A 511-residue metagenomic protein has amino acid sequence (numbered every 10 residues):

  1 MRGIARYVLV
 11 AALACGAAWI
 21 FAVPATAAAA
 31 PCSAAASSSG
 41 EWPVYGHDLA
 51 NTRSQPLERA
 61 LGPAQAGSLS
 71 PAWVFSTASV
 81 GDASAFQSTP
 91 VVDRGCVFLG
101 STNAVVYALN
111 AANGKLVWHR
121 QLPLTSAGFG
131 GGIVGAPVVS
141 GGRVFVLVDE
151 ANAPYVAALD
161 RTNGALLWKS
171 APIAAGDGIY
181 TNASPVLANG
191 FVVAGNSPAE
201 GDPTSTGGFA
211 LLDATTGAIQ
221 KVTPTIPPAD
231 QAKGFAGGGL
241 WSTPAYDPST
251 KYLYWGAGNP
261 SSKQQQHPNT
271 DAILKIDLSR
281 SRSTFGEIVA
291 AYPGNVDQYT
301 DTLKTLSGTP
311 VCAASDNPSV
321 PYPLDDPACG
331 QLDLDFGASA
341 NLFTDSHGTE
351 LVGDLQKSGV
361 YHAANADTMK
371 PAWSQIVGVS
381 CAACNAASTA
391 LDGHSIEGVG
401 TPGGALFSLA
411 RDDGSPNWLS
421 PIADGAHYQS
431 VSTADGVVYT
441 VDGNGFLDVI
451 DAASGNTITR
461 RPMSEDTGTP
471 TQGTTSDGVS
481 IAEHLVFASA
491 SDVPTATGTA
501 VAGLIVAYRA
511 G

Functional and structural regions predicted by a protein language model:
M1-R6: Positively charged n-region of N-terminal signal peptides that target proteins for export
V8-I20: Bacterial N-terminal signal peptides
A17-A35, N51, D492-V493: C-terminal region of N-terminal signal peptides and the immediate post-cleavage residues of exported proteins
A30-A72: Blade/loop signatures of beta-propeller domains
R59-G81, V105-G130, V139-V146, A151-I179 (+6 more regions): Extracytoplasmic/lumenal domain signature
